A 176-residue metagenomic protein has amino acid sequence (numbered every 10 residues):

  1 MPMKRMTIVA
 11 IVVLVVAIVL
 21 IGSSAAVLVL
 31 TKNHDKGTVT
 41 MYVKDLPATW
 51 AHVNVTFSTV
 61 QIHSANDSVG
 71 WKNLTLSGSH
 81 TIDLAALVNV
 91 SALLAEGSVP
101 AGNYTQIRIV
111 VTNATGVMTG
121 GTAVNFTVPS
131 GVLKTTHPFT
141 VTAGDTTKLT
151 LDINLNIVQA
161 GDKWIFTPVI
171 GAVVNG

Functional and structural regions predicted by a protein language model:
K4-G176: A short, solvent-exposed, low-complexity linear motif enriched for acidic/polar residues with Pro/Gly/Ser/Thr
